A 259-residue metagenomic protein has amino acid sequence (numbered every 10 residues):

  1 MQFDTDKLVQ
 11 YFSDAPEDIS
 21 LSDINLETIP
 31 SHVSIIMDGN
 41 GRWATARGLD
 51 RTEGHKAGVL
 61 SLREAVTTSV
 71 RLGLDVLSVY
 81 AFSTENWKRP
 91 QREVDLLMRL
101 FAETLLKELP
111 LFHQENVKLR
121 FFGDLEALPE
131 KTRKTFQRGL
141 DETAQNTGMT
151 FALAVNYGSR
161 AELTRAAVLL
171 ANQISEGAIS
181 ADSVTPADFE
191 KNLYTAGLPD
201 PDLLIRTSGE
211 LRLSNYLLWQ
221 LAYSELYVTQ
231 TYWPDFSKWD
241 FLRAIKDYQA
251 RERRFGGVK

Functional and structural regions predicted by a protein language model:
M1-K259: Flexible, compositionally biased loop and terminal segments
